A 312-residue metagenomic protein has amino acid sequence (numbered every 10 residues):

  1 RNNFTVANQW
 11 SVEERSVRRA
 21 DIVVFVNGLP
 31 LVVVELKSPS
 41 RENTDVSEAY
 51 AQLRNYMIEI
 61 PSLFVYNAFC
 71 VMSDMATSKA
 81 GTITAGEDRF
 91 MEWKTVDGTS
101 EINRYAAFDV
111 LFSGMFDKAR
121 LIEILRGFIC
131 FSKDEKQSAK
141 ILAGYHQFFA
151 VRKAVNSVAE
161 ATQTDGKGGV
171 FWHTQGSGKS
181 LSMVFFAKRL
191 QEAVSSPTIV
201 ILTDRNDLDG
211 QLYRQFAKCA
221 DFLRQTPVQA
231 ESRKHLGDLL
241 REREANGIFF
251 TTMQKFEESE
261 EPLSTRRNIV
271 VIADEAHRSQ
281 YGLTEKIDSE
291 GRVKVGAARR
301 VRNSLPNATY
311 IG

Functional and structural regions predicted by a protein language model:
R1-T198, D207-T226, E244-I248, R266-N268 (+1 more regions): ATP-dependent helicase/translocase motor core
V71-S73, F249-T251, V271-I272, A308-G312: Structural recognition of the conserved hydrophobic beta-strand(s) that form the central parallel beta-sheet of P-loop
M75-A76, R205, T251-K255, E275: A short beta-strand-to-loop transition that corresponds to the Sensor-1 phosphate-sensing loop of AAA+ P-loop ATPases
N206, V228-G237, T252-E258: Conserved helicase motor
E231-F249, P262-R266: Conserved motor-coupling elements within RecA-like helicase/translocase cores
E257-E260, Q280: Activation segment
S264-T309: SF2 helicase catalytic motif II
